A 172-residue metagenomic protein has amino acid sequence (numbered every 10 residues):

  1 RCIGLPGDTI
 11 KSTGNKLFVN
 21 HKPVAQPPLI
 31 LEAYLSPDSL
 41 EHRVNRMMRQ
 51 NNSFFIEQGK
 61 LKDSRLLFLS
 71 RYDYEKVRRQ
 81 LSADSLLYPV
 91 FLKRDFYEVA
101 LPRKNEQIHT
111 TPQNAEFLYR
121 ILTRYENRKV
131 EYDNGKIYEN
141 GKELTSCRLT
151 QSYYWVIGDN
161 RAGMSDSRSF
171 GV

Functional and structural regions predicted by a protein language model:
R1-V172: Soluble "head" domains of membrane/secretory-pathway proteins
